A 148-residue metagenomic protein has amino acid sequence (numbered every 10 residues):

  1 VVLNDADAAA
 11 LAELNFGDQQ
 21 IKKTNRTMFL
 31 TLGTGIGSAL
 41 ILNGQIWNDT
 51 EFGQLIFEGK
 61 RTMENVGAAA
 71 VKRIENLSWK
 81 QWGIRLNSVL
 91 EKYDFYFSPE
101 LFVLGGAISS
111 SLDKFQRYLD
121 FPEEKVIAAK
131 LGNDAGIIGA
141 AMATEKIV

Functional and structural regions predicted by a protein language model:
V1-N4, A8: N-terminal glycine/serine-rich phosphate-binding loop of ATP-dependent small-molecule kinases, especially carbohydrate
A12-T31, L40-V148: ATP-binding/phosphotransfer module of carbohydrate and carboxylate kinases, centering on a glycine-rich
